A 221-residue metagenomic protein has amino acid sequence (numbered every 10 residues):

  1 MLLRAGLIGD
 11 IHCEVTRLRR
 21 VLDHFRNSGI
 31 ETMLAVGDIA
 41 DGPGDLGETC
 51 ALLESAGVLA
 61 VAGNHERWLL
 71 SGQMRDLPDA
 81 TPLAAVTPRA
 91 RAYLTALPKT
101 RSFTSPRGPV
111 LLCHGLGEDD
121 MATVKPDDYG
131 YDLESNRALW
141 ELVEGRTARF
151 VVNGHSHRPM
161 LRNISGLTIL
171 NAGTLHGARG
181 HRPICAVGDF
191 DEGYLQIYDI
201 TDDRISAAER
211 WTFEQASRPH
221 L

Functional and structural regions predicted by a protein language model:
L2-A96: Core catalytic region of metal-dependent phosphoesterases/phosphodiesterases, especially metallo-beta-lactamase-like
L2-H12, P109-E118, I169-G173: Active-site-proximal beta-strand elements of phosphoester/diester hydrolases
G6, M160-L221: Acidic, His/Gly-rich catalytic cores of divalent-metal-dependent hydrolytic chemistry
H12-R17, D41-G44, H65-S71, E118-D120 (+2 more regions): Active-site environment of divalent metal-dependent phosphoester hydrolases
R19-R20, L46-E48, M74, V124-K125 (+2 more regions): Short amphipathic alpha-helical segments
F25-G29, T87-N163: His/acidic metal-ligating clusters that form di-metal
A60, V151, I169-N171: Conserved beta-strand scaffold positions in the cores of enzyme catalytic domains, especially in NTP/NDP-utilizing
